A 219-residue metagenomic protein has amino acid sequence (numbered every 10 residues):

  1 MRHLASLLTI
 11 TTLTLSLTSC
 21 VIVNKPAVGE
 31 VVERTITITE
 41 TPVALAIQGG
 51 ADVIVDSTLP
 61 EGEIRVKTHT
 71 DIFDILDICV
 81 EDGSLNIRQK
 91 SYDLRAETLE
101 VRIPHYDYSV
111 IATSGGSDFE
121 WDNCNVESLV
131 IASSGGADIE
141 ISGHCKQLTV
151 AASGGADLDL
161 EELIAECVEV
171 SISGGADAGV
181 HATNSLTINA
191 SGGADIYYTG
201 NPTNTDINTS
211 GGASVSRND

Functional and structural regions predicted by a protein language model:
L4-I10, T18-D74, S84-P104, V215-D219: Short acidic/polar N-terminal linker immediately downstream of export determinants
I10-T11, A182: Alpha-helical interaction segments
T35-I36, P42-V55, L94-I103, D107-D219: Extended, compositionally simple hydrophobic/Ser/Thr-rich segments that build repetitive fibrous architectures
